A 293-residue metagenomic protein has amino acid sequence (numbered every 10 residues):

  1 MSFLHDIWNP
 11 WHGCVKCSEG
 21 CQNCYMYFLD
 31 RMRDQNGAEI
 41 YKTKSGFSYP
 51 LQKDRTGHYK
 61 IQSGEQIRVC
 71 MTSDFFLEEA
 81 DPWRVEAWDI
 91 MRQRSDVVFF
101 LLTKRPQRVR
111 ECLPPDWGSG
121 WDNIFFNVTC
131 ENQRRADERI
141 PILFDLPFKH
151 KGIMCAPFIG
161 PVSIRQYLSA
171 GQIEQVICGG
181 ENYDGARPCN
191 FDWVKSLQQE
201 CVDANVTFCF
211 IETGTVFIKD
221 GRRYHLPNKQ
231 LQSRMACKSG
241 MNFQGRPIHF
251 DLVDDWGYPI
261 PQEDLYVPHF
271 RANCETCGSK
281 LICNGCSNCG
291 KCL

Functional and structural regions predicted by a protein language model:
S2-I124, Q133-A136, V162-I173, C289-L293: Conserved Radical SAM active-site core
F3-H12, R165-L293: Auxiliary Fe-S-binding modules of radical SAM enzymes
C21, V69, L101, L143 (+3 more regions): Conserved, mostly hydrophobic/aromatic
S73, R105-Q107, C130-N132, P157-I159 (+2 more regions): Active-site-proximal loop/turn and secondary-structure-junction residues that shape catalytic pockets, frequently
W83-I90, R139-I142, W193-L197: A general structural detector for well-ordered alpha-helical segments in enzyme core domains, enriched
R92-S95, P147, K195, V202: Anion (oxyanion) recognition and catalysis
F99, I124-F126, K151, F208: Hydrophobic/aromatic residues located in beta-strands of well-ordered beta-sheets within soluble catalytic
V128-N132, F144-Q175, G180: Histidine/lysine/aspartate-rich catalytic loop segments that bind and position anionic ligands
